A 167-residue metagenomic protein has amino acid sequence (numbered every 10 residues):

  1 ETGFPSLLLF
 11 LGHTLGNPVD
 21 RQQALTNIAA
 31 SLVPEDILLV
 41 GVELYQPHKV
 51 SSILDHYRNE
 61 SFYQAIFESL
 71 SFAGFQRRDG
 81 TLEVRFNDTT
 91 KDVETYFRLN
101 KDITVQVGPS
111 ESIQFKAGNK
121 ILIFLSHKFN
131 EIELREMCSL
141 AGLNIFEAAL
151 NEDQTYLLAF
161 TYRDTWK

Functional and structural regions predicted by a protein language model:
E1-G3: S-adenosyl-L-methionine
L8-F10: A conserved beta-strand element that flanks and buttresses the S-adenosyl-L-methionine
G16-V33: A short, conserved alpha-helix within the catalytic core of class I
L32-H48: Conserved beta-strand signature within the Rossmann-like core of class I S-adenosyl-L-methionine
R58-L143: Substrate-binding/catalytic lobe of Class I Rossmann-like enzymes that use SAM or dcSAM, i.e., the mid-to-C-terminal
L99, N151-K167: Core SAM-dependent methyltransferase catalytic element
N144-A148: A short linear hydrophobic-aromatic micro-motif
